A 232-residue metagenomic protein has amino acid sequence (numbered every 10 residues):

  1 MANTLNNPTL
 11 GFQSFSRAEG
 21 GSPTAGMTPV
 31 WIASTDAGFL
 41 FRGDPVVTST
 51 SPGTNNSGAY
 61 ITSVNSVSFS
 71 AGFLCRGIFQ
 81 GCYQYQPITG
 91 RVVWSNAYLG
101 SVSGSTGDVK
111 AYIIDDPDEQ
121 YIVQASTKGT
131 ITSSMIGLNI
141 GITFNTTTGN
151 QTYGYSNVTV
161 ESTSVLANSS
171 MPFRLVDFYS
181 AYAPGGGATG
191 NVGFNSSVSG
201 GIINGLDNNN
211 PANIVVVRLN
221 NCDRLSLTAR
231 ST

Functional and structural regions predicted by a protein language model:
M1-T232: Surface-exposed, low-hydrophobicity beta-strand/loop segments enriched in small/polar/acidic residues
